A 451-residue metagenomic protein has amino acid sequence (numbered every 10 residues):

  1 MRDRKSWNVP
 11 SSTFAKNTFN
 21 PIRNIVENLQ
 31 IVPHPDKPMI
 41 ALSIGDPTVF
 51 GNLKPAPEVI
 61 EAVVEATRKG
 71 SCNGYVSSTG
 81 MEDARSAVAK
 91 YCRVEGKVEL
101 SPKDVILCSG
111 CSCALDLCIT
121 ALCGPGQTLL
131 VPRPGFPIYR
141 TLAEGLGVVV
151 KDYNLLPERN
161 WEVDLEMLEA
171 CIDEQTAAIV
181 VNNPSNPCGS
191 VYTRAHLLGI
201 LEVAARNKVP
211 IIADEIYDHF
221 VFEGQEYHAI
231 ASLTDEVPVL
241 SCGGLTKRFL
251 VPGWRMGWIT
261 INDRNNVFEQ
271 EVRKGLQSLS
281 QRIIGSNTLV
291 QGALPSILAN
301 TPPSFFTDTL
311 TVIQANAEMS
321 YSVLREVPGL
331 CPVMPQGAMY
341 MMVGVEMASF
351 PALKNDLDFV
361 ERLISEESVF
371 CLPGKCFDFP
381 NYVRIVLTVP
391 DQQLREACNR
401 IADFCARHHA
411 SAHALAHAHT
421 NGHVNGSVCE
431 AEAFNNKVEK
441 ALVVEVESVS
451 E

Functional and structural regions predicted by a protein language model:
R2-G110, L117, M167, I297-T301 (+1 more regions): N-terminal small-domain helix-loop-helix segment of the aminotransferase-like
I25, L42, V63, V88 (+14 more regions): Generic structural signal for small/hydrophobic residues in well-ordered secondary structure, especially within
M39-A41, S77, C331-Q336, K375-C376: Short beta-strand
V64, R68-A204, H219-L233, L240 (+4 more regions): Conserved core of the PLP fold type I
S232-Q314, E318-V327, C405: Conserved core segment of the aminotransferase class I/II
P295, T311-L324, P332-A348, N381: Conserved glycine-rich beta-strand-loop-beta hairpin in the small C-terminal domain of fold type I
M342-P351, S368-I401: Conserved PLP-binding active-site segment of the aspartate aminotransferase-like
D356, V360, I364, C398-D403: Short amphipathic alpha-helices in soluble, non-transmembrane regions that often serve as interface/regulatory elements
